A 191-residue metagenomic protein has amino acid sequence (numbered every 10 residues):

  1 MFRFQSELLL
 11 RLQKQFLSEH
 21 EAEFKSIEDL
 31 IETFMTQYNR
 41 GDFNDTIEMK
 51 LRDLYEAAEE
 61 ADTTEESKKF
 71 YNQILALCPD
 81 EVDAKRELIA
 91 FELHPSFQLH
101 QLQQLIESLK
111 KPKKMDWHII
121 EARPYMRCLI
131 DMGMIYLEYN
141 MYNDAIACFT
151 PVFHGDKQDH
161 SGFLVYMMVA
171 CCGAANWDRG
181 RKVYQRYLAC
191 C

Functional and structural regions predicted by a protein language model:
M1-P112, Y136-G155: N-terminal alpha-helical interaction modules that lie
M49, D80, W117-P124, D159: Structural signature of alpha-solenoid helical repeat junctions
M49-E56, E87, D131, V165-V169 (+1 more regions): "A position-specific structural signal for the A-helix of alpha-solenoid helical repeats
A84, C128, S161-F163: TPR alpha-solenoid repeat register
I120-M134: Extended HEAT/HEAT-like alpha-solenoid repeat tracts in very large eukaryotic scaffold/adaptor proteins
N143-I146, D159-S161, D178-R181: Short, structured loop/turn "capping" segments at alpha-beta junctions
P151-V152, D156-G162, Y166-V169: Preference for long, well-ordered alpha-helical segments
F163-C191: Long, repeat-rich segments with strong aromatic
